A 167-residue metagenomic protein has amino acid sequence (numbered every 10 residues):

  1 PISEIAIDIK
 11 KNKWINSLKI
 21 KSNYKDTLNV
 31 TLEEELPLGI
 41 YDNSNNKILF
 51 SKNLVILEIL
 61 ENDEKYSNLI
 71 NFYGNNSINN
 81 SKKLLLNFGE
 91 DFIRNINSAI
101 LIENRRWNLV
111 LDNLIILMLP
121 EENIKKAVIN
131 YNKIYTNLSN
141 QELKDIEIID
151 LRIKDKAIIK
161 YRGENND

Functional and structural regions predicted by a protein language model:
S3-D167: Charged, solvent-exposed interaction patches on well-folded alpha/beta domains that mediate macromolecular contacts
